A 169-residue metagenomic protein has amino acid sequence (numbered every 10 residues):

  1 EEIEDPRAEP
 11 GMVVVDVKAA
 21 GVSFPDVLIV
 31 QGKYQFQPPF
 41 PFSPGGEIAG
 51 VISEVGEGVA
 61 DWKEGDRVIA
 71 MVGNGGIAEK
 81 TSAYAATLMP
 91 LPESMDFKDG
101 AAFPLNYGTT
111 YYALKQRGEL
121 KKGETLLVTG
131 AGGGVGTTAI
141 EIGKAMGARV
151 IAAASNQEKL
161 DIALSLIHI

Functional and structural regions predicted by a protein language model:
E2-D5, A49-V51, I69, K80-S82 (+2 more regions): Conserved hydrophobic/aromatic beta-strand scaffold that supports enzyme active sites
E4-V22, K33-G75: Glycine-rich beta-strand-centered segment in the early N-terminal region that forms part of a ligand/cofactor-binding
S23-I29: Adenylate-forming
L28, P39, D61, R67-G130: NAD(P)H dinucleotide-binding glycine-rich loop of Rossmann-like/cofactor-binding domains, especially the beta1-alpha1
G50-I52, G65, L91, T110 (+2 more regions): Residue-level signal for nonpolar/aromatic packing positions in well-ordered secondary structure
E57, E93, S155: Short, conserved catalytic or interaction motifs in soluble domains
A101-F103, Y107-L166: Mid-domain Rossmann-like dinucleotide-binding core that forms the NAD(H)/NADP(H) cofactor-binding site
